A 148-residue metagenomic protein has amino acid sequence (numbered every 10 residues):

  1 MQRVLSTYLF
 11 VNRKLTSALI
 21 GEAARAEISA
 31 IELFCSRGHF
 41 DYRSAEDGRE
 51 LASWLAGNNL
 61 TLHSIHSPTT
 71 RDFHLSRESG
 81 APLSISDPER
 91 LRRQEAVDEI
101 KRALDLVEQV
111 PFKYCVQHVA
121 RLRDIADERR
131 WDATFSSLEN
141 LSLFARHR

Functional and structural regions predicted by a protein language model:
M1, T7, I20, Y42 (+2 more regions): Gly/Pro-rich active-site loop or hairpin
Q2-T7, I31-L33, L62-S67, C115-Q117: Hydrophobic faces of well-ordered beta-strands that scaffold small-molecule active sites in alpha/beta enzyme cores
T7-K14: Short polar catalytic/cofactor-binding loops
F10, H66-F73: Short glycine-enriched loops at secondary-structure junctions
T16-R37, V110-P111: Catalytic domains of carbohydrate-active enzymes, especially glycoside hydrolases
S17, G57, D72-R148: Active-site acidic/histidine proton-transfer and metal-coordination neighborhood in alpha/beta enzyme cores
I20, L51-A52, S142: Short amphipathic alpha-helical segments and helix-helix/interface helices
E32-A56, V119-A126: Glycine-rich, proline-tolerant flexible connector loops at the mouths of alpha/beta enzymes
